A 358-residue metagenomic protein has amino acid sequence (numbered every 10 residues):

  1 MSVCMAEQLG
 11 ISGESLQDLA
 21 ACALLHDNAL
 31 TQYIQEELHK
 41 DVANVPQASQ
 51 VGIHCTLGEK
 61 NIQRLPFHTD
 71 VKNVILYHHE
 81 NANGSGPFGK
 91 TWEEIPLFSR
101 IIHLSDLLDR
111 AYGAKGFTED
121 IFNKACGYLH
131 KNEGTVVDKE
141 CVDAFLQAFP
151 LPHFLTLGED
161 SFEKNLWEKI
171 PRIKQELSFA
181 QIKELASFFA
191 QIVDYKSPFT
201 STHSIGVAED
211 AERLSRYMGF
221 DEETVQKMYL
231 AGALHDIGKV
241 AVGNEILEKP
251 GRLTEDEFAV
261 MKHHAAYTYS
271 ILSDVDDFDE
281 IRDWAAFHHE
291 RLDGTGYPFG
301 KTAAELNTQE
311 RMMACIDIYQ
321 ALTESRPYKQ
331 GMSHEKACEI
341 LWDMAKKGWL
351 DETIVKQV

Functional and structural regions predicted by a protein language model:
M1-V358: Histidine- and acidic-residue-rich, metal-dependent catalytic cores
